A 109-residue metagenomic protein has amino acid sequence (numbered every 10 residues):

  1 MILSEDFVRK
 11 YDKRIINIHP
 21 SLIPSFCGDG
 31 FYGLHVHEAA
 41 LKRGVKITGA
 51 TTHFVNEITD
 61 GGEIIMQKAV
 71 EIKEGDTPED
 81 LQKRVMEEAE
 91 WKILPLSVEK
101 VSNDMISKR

Functional and structural regions predicted by a protein language model:
M1-S107: Donor/substrate-binding cores of folate-linked one-carbon enzymes
